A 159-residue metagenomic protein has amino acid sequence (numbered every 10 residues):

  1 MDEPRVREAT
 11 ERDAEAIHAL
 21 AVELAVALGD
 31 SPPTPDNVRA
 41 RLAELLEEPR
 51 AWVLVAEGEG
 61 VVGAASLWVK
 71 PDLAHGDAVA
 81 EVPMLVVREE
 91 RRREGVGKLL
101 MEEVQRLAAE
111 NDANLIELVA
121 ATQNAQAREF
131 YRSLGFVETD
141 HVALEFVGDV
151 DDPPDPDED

Functional and structural regions predicted by a protein language model:
R5-A19: A short beta-loop-alpha structural element at the N-terminal edge of CoA-dependent acyl/N-acetyltransferase catalytic
A19-A43: Conserved GNAT-fold acetyl-CoA-binding loop/helix
A43-V55, E81: A short helix-loop-beta-strand connector motif used in the catalytic cores of GNAT acetyltransferases and, in some
V55, G60-V69, E81, V86: Conserved beta-strand in the GNAT
V87, R93-R106, E129-S133: Conserved acetyl-CoA-binding loop-helix of GNAT-fold acetyltransferases
K98, N114, T122-D140: Conserved active-site alpha-helix within GNAT-family acetyltransferase domains
M101, A108-V119: Conserved GNAT acetyl-CoA-binding A-motif
L118-A127, E145-V150: Conserved beta-strand-loop-alpha-helix junction that forms the acyl-donor binding cleft
